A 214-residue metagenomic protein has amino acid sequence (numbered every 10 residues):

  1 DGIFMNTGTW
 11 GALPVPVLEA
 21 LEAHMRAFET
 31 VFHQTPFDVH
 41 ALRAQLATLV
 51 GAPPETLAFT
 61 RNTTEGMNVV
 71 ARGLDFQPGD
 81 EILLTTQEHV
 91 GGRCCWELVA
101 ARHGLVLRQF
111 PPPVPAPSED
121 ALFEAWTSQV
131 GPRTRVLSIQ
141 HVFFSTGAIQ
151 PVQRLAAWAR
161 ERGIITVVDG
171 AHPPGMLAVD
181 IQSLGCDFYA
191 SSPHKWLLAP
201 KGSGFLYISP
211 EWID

Functional and structural regions predicted by a protein language model:
D1-D214: Pyridoxal 5′-phosphate
